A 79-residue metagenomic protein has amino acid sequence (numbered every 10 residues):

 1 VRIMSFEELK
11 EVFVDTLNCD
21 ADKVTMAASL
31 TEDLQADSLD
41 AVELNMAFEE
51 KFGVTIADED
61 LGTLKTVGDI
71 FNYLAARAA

Functional and structural regions predicted by a protein language model:
R2-D22, A76-A78: Thiotemplate assembly-line natural product biosynthesis machinery
T16-Q35, K51-T63: Phosphopantetheine carrier-protein modules
S38: Catalytic nucleophile serine of serine hydrolases, specifically the conserved "nucleophile elbow" pentapeptide
L44: Short active-site alpha-helical segment characteristic of glycosyltransferases and processive polysaccharide synthases
V67-A75: Short, cationic-aromatic polyanion-contact patches
